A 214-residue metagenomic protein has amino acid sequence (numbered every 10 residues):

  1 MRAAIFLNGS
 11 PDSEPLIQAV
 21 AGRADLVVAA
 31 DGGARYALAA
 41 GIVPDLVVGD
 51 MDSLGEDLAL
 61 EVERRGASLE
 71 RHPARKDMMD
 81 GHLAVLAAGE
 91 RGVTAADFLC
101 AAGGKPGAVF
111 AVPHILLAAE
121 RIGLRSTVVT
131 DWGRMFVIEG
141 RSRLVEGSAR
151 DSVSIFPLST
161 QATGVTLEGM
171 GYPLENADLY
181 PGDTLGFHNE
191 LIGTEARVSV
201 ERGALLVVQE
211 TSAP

Functional and structural regions predicted by a protein language model:
M1-V62: N-terminal beta-strand-loop-alpha-helix module at the start of alpha/beta ligand-binding or catalytic domains
F6, V28-D31, G49, E70-R71 (+2 more regions): General beta-strand structural signal in soluble alpha/beta enzymes
S13-L16, M78-H82, K105-F110: Short glycine/serine/threonine-rich phosphate/pyrophosphate-binding segments that cradle anionic phosphate groups
L69-E90: Short phosphate-binding loop-to-helix
L83-C100, E175: Active-site/ligand-binding-proximal alpha/beta "capping" segment
A95-L144: Anionic-ligand-binding alpha/beta catalytic cores of soluble enzymes and soluble regulatory domains that recognize
I138-P214: Long, charged alpha-helical interface segments
